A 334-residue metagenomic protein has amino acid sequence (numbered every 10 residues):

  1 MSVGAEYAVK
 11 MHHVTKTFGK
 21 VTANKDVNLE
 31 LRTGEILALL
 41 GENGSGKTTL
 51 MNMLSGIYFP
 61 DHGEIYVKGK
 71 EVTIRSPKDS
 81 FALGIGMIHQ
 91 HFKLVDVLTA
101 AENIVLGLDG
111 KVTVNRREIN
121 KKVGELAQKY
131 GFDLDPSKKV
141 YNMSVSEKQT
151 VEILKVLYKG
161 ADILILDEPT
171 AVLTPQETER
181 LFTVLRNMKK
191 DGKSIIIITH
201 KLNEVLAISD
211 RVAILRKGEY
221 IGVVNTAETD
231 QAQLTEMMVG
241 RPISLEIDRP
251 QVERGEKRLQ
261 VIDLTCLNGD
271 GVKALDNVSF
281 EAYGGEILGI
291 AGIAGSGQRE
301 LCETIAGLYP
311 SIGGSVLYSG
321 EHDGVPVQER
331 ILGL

Functional and structural regions predicted by a protein language model:
S2-L334: Glycine-rich phosphate-binding loops of nucleotide-dependent enzymes
